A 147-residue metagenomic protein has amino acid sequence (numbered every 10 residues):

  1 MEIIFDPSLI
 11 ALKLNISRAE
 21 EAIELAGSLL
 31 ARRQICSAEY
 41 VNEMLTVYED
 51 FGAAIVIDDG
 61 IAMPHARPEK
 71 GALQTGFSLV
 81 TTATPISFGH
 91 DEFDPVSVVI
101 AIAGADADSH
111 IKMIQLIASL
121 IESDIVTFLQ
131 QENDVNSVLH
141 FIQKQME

Functional and structural regions predicted by a protein language model:
M1-E147: Cytosolic covalent-transfer regions centered on His/Cys nucleophiles that carry phosphoryl or persulfide groups
